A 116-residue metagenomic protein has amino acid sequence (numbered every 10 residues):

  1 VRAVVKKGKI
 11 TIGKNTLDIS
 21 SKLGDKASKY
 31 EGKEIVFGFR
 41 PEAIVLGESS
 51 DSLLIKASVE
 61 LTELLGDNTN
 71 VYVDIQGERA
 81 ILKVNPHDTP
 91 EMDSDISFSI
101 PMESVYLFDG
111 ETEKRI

Functional and structural regions predicted by a protein language model:
R2-I116: Non-catalytic connector elements of ABC transporters
